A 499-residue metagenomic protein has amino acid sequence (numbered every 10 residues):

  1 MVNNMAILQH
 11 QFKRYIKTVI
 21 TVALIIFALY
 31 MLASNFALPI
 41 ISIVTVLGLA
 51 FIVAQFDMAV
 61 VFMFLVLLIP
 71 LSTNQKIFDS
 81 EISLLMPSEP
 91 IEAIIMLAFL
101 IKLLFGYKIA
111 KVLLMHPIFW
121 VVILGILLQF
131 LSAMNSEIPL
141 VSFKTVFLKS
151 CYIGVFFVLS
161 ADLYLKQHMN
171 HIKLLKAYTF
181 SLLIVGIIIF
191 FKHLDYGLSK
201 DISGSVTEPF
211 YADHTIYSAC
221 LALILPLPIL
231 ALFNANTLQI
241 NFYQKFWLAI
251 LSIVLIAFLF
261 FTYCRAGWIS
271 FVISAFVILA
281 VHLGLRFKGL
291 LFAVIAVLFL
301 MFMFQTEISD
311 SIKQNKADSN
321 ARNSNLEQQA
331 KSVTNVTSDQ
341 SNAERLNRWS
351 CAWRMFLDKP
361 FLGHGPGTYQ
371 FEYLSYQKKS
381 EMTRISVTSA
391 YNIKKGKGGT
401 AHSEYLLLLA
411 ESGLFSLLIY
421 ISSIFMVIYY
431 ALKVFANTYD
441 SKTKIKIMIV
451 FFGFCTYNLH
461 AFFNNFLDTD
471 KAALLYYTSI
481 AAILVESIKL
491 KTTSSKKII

Functional and structural regions predicted by a protein language model:
V2-M31, T45-V53, M96, I126-M134 (+8 more regions): Alpha-helical transmembrane segments of multi-pass inner-membrane proteins
K13-L104, L128-N135: N-terminal signal-anchor transmembrane segment
A54-V66, A110-I123, H171-Y178, Q244-L248 (+1 more regions): Membrane-interfacial loop-to-transmembrane alpha-helix junctions, especially the N-terminal start
L67-F78, Y405-S412, I445-V485: Membrane helix-loop boundary segments at the extracytoplasmic
P87-I95, P117-I126, P139-L163, A177-L182: Aromatic-anchored transmembrane helix interface
H193-Y196, F261, H282-Q340, L346-D358 (+2 more regions): A membrane-periplasm/extracellular boundary helix in multi-pass inner-membrane enzymes that assemble envelope glycans
S199-S203, E208, V336-S350, D358 (+1 more regions): Long extracytoplasmic/lumenal interhelical loops at the membrane interface of multi-pass membrane proteins
A280, E411-C455: Hydrophobic transmembrane alpha-helices and their immediate junctions
